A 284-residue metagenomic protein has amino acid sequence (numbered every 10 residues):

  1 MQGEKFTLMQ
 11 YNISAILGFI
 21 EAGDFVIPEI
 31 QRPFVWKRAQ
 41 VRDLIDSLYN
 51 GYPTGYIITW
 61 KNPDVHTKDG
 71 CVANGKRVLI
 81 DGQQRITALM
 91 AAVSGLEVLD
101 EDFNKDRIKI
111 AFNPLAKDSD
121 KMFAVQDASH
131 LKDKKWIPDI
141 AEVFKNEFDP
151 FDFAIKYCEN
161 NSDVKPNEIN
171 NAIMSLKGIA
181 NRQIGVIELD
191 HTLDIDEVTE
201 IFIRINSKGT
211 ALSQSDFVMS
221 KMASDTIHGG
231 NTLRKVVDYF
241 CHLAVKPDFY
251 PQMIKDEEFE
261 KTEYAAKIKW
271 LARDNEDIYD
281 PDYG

Functional and structural regions predicted by a protein language model:
Q2-Y283: Basic- and aromatic-enriched surface patches that contact anionic nucleotides/nucleic acids
